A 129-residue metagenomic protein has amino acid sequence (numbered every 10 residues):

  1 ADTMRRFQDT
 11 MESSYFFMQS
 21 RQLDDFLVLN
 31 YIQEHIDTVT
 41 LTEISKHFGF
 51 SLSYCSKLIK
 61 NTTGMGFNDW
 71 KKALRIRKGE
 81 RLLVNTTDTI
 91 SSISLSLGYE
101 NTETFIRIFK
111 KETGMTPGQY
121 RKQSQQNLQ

Functional and structural regions predicted by a protein language model:
A1-Q8: Catalytic-core segments of nucleotide cyclases and related cyclic-nucleotide turnover enzymes
Q8-S20, L27-T40, H47, L58-T63 (+3 more regions): Basic, amphipathic alpha-helical hairpins
M11, Y15, T113, P117 (+1 more regions): C-terminal alpha-helix/helix-terminus motif
Q19-Q22, W70: Non-catalytic, surface-exposed connector residues within folded enzymatic/regulatory domains
F26-E34, N61-T102, K122-Q129: Terminal helix-turn-helix DNA-binding modules in bacterial transcription factors
T42-K71, S94-Q119: Basic/polar phosphate-binding segments, predominantly the helix-turn-helix DNA-binding elements of transcriptional
